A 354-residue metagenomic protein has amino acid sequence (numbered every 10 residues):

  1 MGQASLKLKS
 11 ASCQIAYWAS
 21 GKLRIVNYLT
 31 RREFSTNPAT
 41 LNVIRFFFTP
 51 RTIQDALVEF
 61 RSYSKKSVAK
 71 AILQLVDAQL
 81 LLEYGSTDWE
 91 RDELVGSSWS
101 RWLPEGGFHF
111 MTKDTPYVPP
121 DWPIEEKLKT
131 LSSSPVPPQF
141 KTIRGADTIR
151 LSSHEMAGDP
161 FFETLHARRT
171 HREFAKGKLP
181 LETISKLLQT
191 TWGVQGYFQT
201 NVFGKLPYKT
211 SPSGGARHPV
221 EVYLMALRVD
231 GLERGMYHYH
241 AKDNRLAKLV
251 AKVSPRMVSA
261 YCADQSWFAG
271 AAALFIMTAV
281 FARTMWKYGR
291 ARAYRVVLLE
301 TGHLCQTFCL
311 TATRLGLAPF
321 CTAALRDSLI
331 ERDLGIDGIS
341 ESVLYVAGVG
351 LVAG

Functional and structural regions predicted by a protein language model:
M1-R31: Long, low-complexity, charged/polar intrinsically disordered regions in eukaryotic proteins
G2, K9-S12, K205-K209, L224 (+2 more regions): Glycine-rich, charged/polar anion/phosphate-binding loops that engage phosphate groups from diverse ligands
A19-K22, L29-S152, H166: Long, charge-rich, low-complexity alpha-helical segments
R150-E173, T278-R290: Residues forming anionic-ligand binding surfaces in small-molecule and nucleic-acid pockets of primarily soluble enzymes
P180-G231: Active-site pocket-lining segments that scaffold enzyme catalytic pockets across diverse folds
S213-C305: Glycine/small-residue-rich phosphate/adenosyl-binding loop
W286-K287, A312-D333, S340: Short conserved catalytic/interaction loops centered on acidic-Pro-aromatic/His motifs
L334-G354: A glycine-rich helix N-cap at a beta->alpha junction
